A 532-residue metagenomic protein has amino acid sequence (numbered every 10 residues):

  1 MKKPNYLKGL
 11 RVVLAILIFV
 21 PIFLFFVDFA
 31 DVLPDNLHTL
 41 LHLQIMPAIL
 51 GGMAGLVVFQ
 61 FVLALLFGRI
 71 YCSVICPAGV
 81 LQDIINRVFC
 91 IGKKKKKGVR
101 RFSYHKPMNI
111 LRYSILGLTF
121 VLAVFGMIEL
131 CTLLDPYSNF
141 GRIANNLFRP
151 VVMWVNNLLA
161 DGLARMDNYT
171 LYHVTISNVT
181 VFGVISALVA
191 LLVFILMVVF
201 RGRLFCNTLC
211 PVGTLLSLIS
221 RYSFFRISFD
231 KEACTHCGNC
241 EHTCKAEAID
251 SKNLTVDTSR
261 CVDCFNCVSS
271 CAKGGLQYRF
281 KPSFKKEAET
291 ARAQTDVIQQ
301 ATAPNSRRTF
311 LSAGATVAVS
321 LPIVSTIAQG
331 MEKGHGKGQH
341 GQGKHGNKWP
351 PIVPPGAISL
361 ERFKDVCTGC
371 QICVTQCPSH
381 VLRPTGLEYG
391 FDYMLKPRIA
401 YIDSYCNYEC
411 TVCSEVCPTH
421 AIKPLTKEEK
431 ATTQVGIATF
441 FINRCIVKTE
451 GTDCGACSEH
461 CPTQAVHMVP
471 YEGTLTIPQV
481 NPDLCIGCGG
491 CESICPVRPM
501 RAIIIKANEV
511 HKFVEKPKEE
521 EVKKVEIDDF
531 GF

Functional and structural regions predicted by a protein language model:
M1-L254, S259-R260, N266-F532: Non-ligating segments of multi-cofactor redox enzymes
